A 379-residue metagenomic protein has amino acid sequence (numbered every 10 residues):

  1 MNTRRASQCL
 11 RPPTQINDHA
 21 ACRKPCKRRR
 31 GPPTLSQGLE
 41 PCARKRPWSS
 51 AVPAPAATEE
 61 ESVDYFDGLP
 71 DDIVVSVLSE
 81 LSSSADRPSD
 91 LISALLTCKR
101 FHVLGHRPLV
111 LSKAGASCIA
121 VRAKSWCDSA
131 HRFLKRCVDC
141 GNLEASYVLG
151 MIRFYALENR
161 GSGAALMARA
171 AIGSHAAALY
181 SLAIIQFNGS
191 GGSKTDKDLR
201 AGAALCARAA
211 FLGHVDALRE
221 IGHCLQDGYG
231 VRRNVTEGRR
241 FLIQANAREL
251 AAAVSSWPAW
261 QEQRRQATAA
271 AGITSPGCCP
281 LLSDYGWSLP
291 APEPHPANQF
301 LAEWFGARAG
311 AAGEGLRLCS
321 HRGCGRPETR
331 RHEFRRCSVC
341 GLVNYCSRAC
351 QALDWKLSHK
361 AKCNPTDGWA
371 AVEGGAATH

Functional and structural regions predicted by a protein language model:
M1-G68, Q261-R264, T268, G277-P280 (+5 more regions): CRL adaptor-proximal regions
N2, E59-V148, G161-A164: Skp1-binding F-box subdomain of Cullin-RING ligase substrate receptors
K124-D128, L157-L166, K194-L205, R233-R240: Structural signature of tandem alpha-helical TPR/SEL1-like repeats, specifically the intra-repeat loop/turn
C140-L143, A156, G173-A176, G189-S190 (+5 more regions): Short helix-capping/linker turns of helical repeat alpha-solenoids
M151-R153, I184-N188, H223-D227: Hydrophobic face of amphipathic alpha-helices that form TPR/SEL1-like repeat modules and related alpha-solenoid
C319-H321, C337: Short cysteine-rich clusters marking metal-coordination/redox-active sites
G341-K362: Cys/His-coordinated zinc-finger cores
